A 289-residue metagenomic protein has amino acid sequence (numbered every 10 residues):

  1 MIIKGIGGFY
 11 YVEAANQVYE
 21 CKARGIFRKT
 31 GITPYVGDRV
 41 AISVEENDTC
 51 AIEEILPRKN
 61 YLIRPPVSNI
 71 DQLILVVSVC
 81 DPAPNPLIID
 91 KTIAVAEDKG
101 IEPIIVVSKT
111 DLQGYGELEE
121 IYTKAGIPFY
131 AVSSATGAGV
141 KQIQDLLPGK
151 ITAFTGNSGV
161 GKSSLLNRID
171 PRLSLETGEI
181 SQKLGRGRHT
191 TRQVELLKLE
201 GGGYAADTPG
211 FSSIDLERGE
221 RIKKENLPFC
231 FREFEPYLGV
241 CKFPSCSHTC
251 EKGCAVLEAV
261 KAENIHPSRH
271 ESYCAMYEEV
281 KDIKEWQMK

Functional and structural regions predicted by a protein language model:
M1-I6: Structural detector for short beta-strands of small beta-barrel domains
G8-V12: Short aromatic-glycine-enriched beta-strand elements
V18-R24: A short macromolecule-binding patch
G25, G31-D48, L56-L73, S78 (+5 more regions): Helix-rich effector regions associated with P-loop NTPase G domains
V77-P86: Short, glycine-rich nucleotide/cofactor-binding loops
K109-V160: Canonical P-loop GTPase G-domain recognition
K162-G178: A conserved segment at the C-terminal end of the G1
